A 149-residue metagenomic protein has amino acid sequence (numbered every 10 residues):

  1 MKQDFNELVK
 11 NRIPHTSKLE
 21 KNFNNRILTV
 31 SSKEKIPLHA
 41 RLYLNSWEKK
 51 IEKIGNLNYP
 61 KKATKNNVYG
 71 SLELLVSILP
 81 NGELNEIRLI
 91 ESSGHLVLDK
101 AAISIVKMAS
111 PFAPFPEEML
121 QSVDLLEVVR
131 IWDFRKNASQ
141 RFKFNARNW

Functional and structural regions predicted by a protein language model:
M1-S31, E52-G55, L79-E91, I103-P114 (+1 more regions): Conserved "boundary/linchpin" sites in short secondary-structure elements
V30-H39: Conserved, well-ordered alpha-helix/loop/beta-strand core segments that scaffold catalytic motifs
Y59-T64, E118: Surface-exposed patches in mature extracellular/periplasmic domains of secreted proteins
N67-L72: Short, small/polar residue-rich loop motifs at catalytic or cofactor-binding pockets
E91-V97: A short acidic/small-residue loop/turn micro-motif
